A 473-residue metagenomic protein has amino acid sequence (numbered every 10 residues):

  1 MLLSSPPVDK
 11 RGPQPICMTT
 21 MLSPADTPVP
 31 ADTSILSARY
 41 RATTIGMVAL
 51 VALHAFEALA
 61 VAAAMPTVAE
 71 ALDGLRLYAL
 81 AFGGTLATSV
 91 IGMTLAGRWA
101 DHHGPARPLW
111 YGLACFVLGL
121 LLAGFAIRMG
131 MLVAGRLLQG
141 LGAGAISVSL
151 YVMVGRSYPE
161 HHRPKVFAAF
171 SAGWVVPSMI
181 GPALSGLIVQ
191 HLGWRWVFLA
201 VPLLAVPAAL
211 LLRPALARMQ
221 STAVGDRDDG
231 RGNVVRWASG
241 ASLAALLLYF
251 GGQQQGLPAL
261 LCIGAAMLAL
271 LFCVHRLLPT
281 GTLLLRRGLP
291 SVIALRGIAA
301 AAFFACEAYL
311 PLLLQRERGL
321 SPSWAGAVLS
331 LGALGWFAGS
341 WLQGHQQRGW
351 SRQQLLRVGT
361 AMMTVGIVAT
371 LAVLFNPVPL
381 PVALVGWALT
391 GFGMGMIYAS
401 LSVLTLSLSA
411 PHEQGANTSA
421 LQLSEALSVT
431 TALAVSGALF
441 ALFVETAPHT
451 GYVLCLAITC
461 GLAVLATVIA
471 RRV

Functional and structural regions predicted by a protein language model:
L2, K10-R11, P15-F56: Cytosolic juxtamembrane N-terminal segment immediately preceding the first transmembrane helix of multi-pass
Y40-A63, F82-G84, G92-L95, A106 (+1 more regions): 12-transmembrane solute porter fold
A58, A62-P66, L118-G124, V175-Q190 (+3 more regions): Membrane-embedded alpha-helical segments in integral membrane proteins
A64-V90: Extracellular/periplasmic helix-loop-helix junction of adjacent transmembrane segments in MFS-like secondary
A69, D73, A126, G142 (+4 more regions): Short helix-loop-helix connector
V90, G97-D228: Helix-loop-helix hairpins in multi-pass membrane proteins, especially solute transporters
Q190-R296, E307: Hydrophobic transmembrane-helix bundles of small-molecule transporters
